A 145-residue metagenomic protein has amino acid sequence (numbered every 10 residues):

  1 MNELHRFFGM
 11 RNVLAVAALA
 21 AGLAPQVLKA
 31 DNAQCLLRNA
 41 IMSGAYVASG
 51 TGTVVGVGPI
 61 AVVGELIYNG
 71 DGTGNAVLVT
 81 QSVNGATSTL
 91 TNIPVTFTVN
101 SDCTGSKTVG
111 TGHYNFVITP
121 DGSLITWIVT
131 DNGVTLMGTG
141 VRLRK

Functional and structural regions predicted by a protein language model:
N2-A15: Bacterial N-terminal signal peptides that target proteins for export
E3, G22-A24: Post-cleavage N-terminal segment of exported redox proteins
F7, Q26-V27: A subset of signal/propeptide-processing and intrinsically disordered low-complexity segments in secreted/extracellular
A15-G22: Bacterial N-terminal signal peptides
V27-K145: Mature soluble binding/inhibitory domains
